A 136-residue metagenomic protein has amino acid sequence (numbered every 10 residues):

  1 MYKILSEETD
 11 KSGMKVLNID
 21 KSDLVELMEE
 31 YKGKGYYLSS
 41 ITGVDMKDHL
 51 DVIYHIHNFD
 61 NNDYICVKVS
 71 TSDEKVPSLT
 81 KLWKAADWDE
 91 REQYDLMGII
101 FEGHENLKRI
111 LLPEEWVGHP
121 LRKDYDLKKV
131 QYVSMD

Functional and structural regions predicted by a protein language model:
M1-D136: Terminal low-complexity/charged segments
